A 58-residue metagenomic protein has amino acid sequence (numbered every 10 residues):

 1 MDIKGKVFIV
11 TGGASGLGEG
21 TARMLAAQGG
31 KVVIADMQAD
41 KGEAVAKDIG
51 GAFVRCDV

Functional and structural regions predicted by a protein language model:
I3-V33: Canonical Rossmann dinucleotide-binding motif of NAD(H)/NADP(H)-dependent dehydrogenases/reductases, specifically
K6, K31, E43, G51-A52: Intrinsically disordered, low-complexity regions
G12, D36, V58: Conserved residues at beta->alpha junctions
L17, G42-V45, I49: Generic hydrophobic, amphipathic alpha-helix propensity
Q28-V45: Conserved glycine-rich Rossmann-like NAD(P)H-binding loop of the short-chain dehydrogenase/reductase
K47-V58: Rossmann-fold cofactor-recognition segment
